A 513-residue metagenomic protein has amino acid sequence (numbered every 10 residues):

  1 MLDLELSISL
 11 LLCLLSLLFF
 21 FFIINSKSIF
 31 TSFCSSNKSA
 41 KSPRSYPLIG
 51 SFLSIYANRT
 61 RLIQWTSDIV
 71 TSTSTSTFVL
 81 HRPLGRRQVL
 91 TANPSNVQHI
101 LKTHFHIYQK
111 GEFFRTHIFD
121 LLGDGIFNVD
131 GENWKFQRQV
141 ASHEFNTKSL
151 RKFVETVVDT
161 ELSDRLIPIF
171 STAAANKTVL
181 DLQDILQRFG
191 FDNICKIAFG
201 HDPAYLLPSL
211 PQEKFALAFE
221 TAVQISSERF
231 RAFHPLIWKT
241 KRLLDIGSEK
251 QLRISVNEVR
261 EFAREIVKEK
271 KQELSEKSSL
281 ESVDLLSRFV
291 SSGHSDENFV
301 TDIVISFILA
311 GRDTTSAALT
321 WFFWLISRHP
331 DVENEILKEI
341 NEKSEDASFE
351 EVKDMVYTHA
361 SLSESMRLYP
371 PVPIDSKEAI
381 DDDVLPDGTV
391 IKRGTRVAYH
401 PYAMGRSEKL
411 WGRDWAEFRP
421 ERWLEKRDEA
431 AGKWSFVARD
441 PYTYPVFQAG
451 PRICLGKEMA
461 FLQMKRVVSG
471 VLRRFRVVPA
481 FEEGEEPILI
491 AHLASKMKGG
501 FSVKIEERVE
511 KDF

Functional and structural regions predicted by a protein language model:
L2-F136, H143, D159-I167, S255 (+2 more regions): N-terminal membrane-proximal hinge/A-helix region immediately C-terminal to the signal-anchor transmembrane segment
L2-F19, H81-V89, S149-T160, F170-K196 (+6 more regions): Cytochrome P450
F52-F78, E261, E265, S348-T389 (+1 more regions): Conserved cytochrome P450 K-helix E-x-x-R motif and the immediately C-terminal K′/meander segment
H143, A310, K426-M464, I490: Cytochrome P450 heme-thiolate "Cys pocket" and heme-binding signature region
N146-S149, V223-Q224, E228, Q251-L319 (+3 more regions): Conserved cytochrome P450 catalytic core segment spanning the I/J/K helices
G190, I194, S255, V259-A263 (+7 more regions): Central I-helix of cytochrome P450 enzymes
P330-V332, V397, R439, K457-S495: Cytochrome P450 heme-binding "Cys pocket" and the immediately downstream C-terminal segment
Y399-W434: Conserved cytochrome P450 K-helix/beta-meander segment immediately N-terminal to the heme-binding cysteine loop
